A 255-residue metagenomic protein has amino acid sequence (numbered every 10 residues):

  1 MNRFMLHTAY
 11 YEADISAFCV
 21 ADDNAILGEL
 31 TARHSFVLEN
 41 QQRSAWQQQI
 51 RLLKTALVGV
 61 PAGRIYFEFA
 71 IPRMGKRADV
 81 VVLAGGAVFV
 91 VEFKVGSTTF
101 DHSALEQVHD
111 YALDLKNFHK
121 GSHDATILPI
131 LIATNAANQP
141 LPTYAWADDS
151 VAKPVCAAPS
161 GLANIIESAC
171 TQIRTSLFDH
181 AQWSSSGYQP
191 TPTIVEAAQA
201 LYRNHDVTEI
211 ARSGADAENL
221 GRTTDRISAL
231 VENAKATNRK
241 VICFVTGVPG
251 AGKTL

Functional and structural regions predicted by a protein language model:
M1-A198: Accessory nucleic-acid engagement/destabilization modules that flank
I166-A251, L255: Pre-Walker A segment
